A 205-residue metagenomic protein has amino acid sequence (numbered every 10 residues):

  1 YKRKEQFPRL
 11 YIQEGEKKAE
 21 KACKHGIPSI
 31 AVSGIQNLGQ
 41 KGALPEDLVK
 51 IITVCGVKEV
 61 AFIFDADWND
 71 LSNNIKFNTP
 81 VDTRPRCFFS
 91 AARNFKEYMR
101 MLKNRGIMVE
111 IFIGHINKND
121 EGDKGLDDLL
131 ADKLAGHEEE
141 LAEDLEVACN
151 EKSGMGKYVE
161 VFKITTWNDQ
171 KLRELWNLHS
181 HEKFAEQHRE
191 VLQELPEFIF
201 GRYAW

Functional and structural regions predicted by a protein language model:
Y1-K4, K183: Short N-terminal helix-initiation segments at or just after the protein's N-terminus
R3-L10, E16-N168: TOPRIM fold recognition
R100, N104, N150-W205: N-terminal nucleic-acid engagement/recognition segments and initiation subdomains in replication, restriction
